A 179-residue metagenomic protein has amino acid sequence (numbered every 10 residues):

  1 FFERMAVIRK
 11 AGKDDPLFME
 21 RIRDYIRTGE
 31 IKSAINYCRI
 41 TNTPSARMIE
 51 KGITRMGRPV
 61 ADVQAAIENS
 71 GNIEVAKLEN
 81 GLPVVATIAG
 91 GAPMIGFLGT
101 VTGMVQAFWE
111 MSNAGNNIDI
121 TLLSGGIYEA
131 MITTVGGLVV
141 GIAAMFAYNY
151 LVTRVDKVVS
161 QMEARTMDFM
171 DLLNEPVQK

Functional and structural regions predicted by a protein language model:
F1-K10: Hydrophobic alpha-helical membrane-embedded segments
A11-L98, T102-N116, F146-K179: Predominantly long cytosolic amphipathic alpha-helical stalk/bundle segments
G115-A130: Hydrophobic alpha-helical transmembrane segments and adjacent short intramembrane/lumenal linkers of inner/organellar
Y128-F146: Hydrophobic alpha-helical transmembrane segments of polytopic membrane proteins
